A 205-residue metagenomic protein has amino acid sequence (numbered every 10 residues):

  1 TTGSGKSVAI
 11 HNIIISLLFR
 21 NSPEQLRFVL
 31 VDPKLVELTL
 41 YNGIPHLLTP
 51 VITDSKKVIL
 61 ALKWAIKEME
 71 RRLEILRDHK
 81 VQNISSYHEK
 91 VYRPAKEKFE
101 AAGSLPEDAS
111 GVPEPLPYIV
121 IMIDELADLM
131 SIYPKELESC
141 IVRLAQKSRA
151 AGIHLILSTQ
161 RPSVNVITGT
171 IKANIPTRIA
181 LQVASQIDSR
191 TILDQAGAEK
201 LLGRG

Functional and structural regions predicted by a protein language model:
T1, N12, L201-G203: Primarily NTPase-proximal linker/entry elements flanking Walker-type ATP/GTP-binding cores
T1-G3, T159: The conserved Walker
G3, G43-T53, E125-S131: A broad detector of the eukaryotic-type serine/threonine protein kinase catalytic domain
G3, V51-S55, L62, P134 (+1 more regions): Hydrophobic alpha-helical scaffolding
K6: Conserved lysine of the Walker
H11, L18-K63, T170-I171: P-loop NTPase switch/communication element
S16, E24-R27, K67-G205: P-loop NTPase motor-domain active sites and their immediate coupling elements
